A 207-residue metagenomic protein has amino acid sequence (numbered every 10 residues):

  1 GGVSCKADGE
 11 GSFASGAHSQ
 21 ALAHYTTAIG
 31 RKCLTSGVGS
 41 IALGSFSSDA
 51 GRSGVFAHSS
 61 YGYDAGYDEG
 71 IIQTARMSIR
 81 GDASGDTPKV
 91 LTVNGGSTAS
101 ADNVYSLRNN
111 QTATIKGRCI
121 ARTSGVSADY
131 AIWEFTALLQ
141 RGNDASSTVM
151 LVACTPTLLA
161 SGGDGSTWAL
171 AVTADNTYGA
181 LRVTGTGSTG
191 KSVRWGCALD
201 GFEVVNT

Functional and structural regions predicted by a protein language model:
G1-A101, D200-F202: Periodic small-residue-enriched repeat registers in elongated scaffold domains
A14, A28, A42, L170-V172 (+3 more regions): Intrinsic structural disorder
D64-T112, I120-A131, N143-S192, N206-T207: Surface-exposed ligand/attachment interfaces on beta-rich extracellular proteins
A121, A137, D200-G201: Terminal non-domain segments
W133-R141: Short beta-strand elements
K191-L199: Edge beta-strands of jelly-roll/beta-sandwich modules across compartments, strongly enriched in secreted/luminal
